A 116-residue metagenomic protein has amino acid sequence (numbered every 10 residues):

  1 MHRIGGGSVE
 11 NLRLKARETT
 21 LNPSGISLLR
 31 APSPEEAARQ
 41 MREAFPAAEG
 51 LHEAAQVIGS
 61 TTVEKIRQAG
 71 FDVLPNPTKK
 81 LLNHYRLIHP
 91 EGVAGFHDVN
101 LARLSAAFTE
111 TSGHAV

Functional and structural regions predicted by a protein language model:
M1-K15: Short hydrophobic beta-strand segments
E10, A16-G25, P32-V116: Conserved NAD+-utilizing ADP-ribose enzyme module
